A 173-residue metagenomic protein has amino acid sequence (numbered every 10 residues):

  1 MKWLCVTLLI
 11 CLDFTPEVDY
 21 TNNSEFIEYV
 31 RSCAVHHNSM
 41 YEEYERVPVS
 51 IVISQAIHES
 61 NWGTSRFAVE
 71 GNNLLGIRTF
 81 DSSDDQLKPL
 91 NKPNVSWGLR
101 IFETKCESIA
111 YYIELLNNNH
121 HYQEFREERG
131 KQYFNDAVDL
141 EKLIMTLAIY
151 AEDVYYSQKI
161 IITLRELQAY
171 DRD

Functional and structural regions predicted by a protein language model:
K2-I53, H58-D173: Catalytic cores of secreted/periplasmic lytic hydrolases that degrade extracellular macromolecules
